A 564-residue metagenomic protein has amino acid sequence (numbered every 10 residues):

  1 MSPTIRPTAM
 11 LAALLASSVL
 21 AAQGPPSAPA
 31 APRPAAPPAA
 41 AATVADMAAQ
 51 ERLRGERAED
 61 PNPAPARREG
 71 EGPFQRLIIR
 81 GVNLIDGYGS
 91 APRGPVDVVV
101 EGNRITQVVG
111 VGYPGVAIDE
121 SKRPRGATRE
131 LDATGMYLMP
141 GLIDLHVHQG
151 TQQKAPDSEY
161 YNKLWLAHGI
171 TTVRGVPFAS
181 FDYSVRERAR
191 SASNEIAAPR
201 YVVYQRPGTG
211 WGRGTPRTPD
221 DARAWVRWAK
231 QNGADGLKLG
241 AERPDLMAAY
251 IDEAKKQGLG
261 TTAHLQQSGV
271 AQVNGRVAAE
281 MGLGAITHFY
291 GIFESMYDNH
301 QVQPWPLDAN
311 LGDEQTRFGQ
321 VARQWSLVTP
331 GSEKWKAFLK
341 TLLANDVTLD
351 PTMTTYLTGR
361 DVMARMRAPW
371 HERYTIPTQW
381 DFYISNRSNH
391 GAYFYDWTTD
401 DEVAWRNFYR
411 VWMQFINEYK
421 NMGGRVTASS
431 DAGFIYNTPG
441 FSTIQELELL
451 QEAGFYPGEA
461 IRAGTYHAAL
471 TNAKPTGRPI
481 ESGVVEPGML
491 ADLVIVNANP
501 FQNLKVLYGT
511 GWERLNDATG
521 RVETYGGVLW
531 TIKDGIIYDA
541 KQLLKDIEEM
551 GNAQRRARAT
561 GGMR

Functional and structural regions predicted by a protein language model:
M1-M10: Bacterial N-terminal signal peptides that target proteins for export
A9-V19: Bacterial N-terminal signal peptides
A40-D60, P65, L131-L145, D157-V270 (+3 more regions): Divalent-metal coordination cores built from histidine and acidic residues
E56-P65, E69-P73, L84, Y88-M139: Histidine-rich, glycine-flanked metal-binding segment
V82, V98, N103, G135 (+14 more regions): Divalent metal-coordination and catalytic microenvironments
V82-L84, Y395-T398, Y409, Q414 (+2 more regions): C-terminal helical cap
W228-D235, I292-A453, G551-Q554, A559-R564: Active-site neighborhoods of metal-dependent hydrolases
P487-E548: C-terminal cap of metal-dependent C-N hydrolases
